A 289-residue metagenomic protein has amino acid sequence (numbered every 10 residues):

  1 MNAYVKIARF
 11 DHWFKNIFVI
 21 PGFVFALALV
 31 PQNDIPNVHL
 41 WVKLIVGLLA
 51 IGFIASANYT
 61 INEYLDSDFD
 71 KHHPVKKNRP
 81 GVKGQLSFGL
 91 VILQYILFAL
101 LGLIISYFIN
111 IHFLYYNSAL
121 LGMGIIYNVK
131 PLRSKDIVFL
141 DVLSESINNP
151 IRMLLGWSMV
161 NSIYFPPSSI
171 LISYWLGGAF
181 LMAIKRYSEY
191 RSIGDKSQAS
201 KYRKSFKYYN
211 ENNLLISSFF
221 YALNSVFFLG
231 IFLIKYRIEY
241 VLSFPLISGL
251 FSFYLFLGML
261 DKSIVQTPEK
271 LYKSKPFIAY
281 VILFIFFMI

Functional and structural regions predicted by a protein language model:
M1-K71, G84-L97: Topogenic membrane-insertion module of multi-pass membrane proteins
N2-V5, F10-W13, P150, L155-I289: C-terminal membrane-associated helical module and adjoining short loops/tails
K15, V19-L40, D136-S169: Long, highly hydrophobic alpha-helical transmembrane signal-anchor segments
K15-F18, V38-A50, L90-Q94, F98 (+8 more regions): Alpha-helical transmembrane segments of integral membrane proteins
L27-P31, I35, S67-K71, Y107-I111 (+5 more regions): Transmembrane helix-loop junctions in multipass membrane proteins, especially transporters and channels
I51-V82, S134-S144, F180-S192, S252-F253: Acidic (Asp/Glu-rich) catalytic motifs at the cytosolic membrane interface
Y64-P74, I92-I96, A119-K130, W175 (+3 more regions): Hydrophobic, membrane-facing alpha-helical anchors
P80-V160: Intramembrane alpha-helical segments
